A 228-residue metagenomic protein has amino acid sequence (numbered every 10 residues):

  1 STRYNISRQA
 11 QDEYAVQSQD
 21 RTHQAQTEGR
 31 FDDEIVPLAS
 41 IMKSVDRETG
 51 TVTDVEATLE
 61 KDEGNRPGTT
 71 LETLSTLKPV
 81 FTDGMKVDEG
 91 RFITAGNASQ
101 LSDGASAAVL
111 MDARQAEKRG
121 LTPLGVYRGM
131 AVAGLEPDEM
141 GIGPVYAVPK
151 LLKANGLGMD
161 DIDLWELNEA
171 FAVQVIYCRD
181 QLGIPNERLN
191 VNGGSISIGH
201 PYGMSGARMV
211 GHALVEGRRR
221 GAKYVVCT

Functional and structural regions predicted by a protein language model:
S1-R30, A107-R114, R179, P201-A222: Active-site-proximal alpha-helical scaffold in enzymes
T2, T70-I142, Y146, K153 (+2 more regions): Condensing-enzyme catalytic core mediating Claisen C-C bond formation in acyl metabolism
T2-S7, E13-Y14, E89-S99, A131 (+3 more regions): Cysteine-centered functional microenvironments
S7-Y14, R30, D62, R66-T69 (+4 more regions): Catalytic cores of large soluble enzymes that bind and process phosphate-bearing ligands
E13-K118, N186-R188: N-terminal extracellular/periplasmic Venus flytrap/periplasmic-binding protein-like
D33, A222-C227: Core catalytic loop region at the nicotinamide-binding pocket of NAD(P)H-dependent oxidoreductases
E34, S40-S44, R128-S197: Active-site pocket-lining segment
